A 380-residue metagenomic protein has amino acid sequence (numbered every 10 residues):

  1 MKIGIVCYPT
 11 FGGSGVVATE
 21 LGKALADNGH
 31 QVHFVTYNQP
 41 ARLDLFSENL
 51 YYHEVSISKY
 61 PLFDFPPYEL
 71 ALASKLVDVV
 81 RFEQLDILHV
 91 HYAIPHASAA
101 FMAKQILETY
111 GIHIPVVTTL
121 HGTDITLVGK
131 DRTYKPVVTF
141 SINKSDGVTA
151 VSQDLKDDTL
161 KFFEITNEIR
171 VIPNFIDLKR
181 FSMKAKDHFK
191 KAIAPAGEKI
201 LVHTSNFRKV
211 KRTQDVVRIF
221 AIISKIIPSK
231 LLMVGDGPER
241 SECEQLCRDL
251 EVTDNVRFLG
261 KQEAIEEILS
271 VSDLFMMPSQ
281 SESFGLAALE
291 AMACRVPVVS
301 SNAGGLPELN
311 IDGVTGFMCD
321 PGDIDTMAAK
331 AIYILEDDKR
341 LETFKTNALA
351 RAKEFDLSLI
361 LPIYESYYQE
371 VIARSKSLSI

Functional and structural regions predicted by a protein language model:
C7-G12, K23-Y68: N-terminal strand-loop element at the rim of the active site of nucleotide-sugar-dependent glycosyltransferases
D154, F175: Carbohydrate-associated surface elements
S182-P195: A short helix/loop element that forms part of the nucleotide-sugar donor recognition site in Leloir-type
P195-V202, T213, V217-F258, E336: A conserved nucleotide-sugar
K261, Q280: Aromatic "clamp/platform" in nucleotide-sugar-dependent glycosyltransferases that forms part of the donor/acceptor
P297-S300, N310: Short hydrophobic beta-strand element within catalytic cores of glycosyltransferases and related nucleotide-activated
D312-G313, F317-I324, Y333-D338: Conserved acidic donor-binding segment of nucleotide-sugar-dependent glycosyltransferases
T326, Y333, R340-E354, I363-S366: A short, well-ordered alpha-helix in the C-terminal region of glycosyltransferases
